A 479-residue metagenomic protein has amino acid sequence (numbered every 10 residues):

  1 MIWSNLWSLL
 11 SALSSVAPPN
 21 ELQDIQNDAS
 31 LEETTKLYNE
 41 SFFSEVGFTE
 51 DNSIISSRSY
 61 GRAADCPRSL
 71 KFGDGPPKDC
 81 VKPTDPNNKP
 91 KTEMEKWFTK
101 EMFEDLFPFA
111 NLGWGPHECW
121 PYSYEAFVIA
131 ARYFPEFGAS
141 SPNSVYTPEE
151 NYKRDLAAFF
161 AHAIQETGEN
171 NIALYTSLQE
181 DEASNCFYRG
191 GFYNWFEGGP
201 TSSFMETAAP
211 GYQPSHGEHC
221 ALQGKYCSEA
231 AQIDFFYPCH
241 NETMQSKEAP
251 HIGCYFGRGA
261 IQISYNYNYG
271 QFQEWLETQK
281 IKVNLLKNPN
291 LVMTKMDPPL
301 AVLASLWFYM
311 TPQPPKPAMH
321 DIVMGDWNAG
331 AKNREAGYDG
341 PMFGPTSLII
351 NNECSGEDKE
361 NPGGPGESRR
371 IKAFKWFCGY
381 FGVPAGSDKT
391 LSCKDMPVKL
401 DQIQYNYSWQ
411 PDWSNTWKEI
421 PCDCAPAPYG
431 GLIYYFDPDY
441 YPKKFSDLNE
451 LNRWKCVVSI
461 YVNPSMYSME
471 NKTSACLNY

Functional and structural regions predicted by a protein language model:
M1-M244, E248, P315-Y479: Cell-wall glycan-active module
Y122-E136, C254-E335: Alpha-helical segment that forms one wall of the substrate-binding/catalytic cleft in peptidoglycan-active domains
D155-F160, P250-H251, Y255-A260, P299-A304 (+1 more regions): Extracellular structured ligand-interaction cores
S246-A249, P289-L291: Short secondary-structure capping micro-motifs at structural edges
